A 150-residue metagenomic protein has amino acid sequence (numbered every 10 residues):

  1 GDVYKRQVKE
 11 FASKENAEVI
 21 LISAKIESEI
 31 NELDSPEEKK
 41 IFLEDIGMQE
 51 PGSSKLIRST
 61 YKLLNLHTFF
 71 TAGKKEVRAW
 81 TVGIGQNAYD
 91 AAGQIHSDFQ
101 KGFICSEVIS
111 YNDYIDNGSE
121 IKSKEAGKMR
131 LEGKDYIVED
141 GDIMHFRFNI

Functional and structural regions predicted by a protein language model:
G1-Y4: Short, small-residue-biased leader/transition segments that mark boundaries at the very start of proteins
R6-K9: Electropositive, glycine-dotted interaction segments that contact anionic polymers or phosphate-rich ligands
E15-I22: Conserved beta-strand/loop subsegment of P-loop NTPase cores
A24-E76: Anionic-ligand-binding alpha/beta catalytic cores of soluble enzymes and soluble regulatory domains that recognize
A24-L33, E76-H145: Nucleotide-binding motor/catalytic cores of P-loop/tubulin-like NTPases across gene-expression machines
F148-N149: Short, surface-exposed secondary-structure boundary micro-motifs
